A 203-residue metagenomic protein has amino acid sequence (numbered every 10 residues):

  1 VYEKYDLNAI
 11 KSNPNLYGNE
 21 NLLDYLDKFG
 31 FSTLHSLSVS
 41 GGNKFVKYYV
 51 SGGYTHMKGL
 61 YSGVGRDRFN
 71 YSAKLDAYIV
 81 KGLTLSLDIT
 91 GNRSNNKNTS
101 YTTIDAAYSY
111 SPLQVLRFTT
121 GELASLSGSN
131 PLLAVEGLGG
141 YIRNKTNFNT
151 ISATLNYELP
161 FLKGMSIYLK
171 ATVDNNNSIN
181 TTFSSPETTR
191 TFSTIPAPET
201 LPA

Functional and structural regions predicted by a protein language model:
V1-S62, Y101-T102: Residues embedded in well-ordered regular secondary structure
L7, P14-L16, K97-T150, S193-P202: Acidic/polar loop-and-plug regions of large Gram-negative outer-membrane beta-barrel proteins
L22-D24, M57-Y61, K74, E136-I142 (+2 more regions): Extracellular loop and loop/strand-boundary signature of outer-membrane beta-barrel proteins
K28-K44, G53, F69, L133-T182: Outer-membrane beta-barrel transmembrane strands
K47-S51, Y78, T84-D88, G164-S166: Membrane-spanning beta-strand positions in outer-membrane beta-barrel proteins
L60-R68, T90-N92, N98-T103, N147-F148 (+1 more regions): Small-side-chain secondary-structure face that scaffolds active or pore-lining regions
R66-Y78: Short secondary-structure subsegments characteristic of cysteine-rich extracellular domains
